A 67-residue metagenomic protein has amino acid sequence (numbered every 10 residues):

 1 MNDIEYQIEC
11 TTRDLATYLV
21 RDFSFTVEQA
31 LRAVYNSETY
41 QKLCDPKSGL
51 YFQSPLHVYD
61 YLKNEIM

Functional and structural regions predicted by a protein language model:
M1-M67: C-terminal alpha-helical interaction appendages
